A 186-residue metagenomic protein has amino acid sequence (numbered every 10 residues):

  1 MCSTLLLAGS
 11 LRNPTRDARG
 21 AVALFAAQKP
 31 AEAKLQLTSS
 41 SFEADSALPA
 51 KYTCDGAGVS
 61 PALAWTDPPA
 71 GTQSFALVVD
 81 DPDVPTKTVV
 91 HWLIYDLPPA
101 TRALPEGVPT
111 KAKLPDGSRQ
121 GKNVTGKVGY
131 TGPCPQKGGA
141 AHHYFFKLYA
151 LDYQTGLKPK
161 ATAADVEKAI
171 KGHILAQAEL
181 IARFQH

Functional and structural regions predicted by a protein language model:
M1-A8: Bacterial N-terminal signal peptides
N13-H186: N-terminus-centered regions that define maturation/targeting leaders and the start of the first functional domain
